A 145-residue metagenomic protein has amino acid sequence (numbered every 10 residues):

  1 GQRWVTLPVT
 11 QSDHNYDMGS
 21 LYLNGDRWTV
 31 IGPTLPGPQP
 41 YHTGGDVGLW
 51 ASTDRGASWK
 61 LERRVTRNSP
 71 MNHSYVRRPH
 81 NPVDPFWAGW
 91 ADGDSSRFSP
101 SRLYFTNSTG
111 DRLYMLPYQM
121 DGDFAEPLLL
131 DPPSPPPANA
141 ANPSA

Functional and structural regions predicted by a protein language model:
G1-P143: Extracellular, repeat-based ectodomains that mediate carbohydrate processing or recognition
